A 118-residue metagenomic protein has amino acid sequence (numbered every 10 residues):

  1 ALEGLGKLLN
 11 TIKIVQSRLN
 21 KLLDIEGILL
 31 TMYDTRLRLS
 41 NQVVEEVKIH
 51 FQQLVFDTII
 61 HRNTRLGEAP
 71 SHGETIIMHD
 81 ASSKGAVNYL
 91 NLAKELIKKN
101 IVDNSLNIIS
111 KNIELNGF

Functional and structural regions predicted by a protein language model:
A1-T64: Conserved catalytic-core segment of NTP-binding enzymes
E3, E68, E95: Acidic-residue sensor for enzyme active/binding pockets
L19-L22, I101-S105: Surface-exposed helix-capping loop/turn segments at secondary-structure junctions
E46, V55, V102-F118: P-loop NTP-binding site
H61, G67, I77: Nucleotide phosphate-binding site architecture
P70-N91: C-terminal boundary of histidine-terminating zinc-finger modules
N91-D103: C-terminal alpha-helix
